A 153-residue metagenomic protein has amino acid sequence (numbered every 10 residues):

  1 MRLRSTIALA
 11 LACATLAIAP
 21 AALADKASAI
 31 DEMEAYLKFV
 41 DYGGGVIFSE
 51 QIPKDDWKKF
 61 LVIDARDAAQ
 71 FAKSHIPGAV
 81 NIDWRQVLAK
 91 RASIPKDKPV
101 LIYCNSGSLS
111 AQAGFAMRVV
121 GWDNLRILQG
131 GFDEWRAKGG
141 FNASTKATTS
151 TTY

Functional and structural regions predicted by a protein language model:
R2-S5, P20-E50, K54-F60, A68-P99 (+1 more regions): Rhodanese-like catalytic fold shared by cysteine-dependent sulfurtransferases and DSP/PTP-type phosphatases
A8-I18: Bacterial N-terminal signal peptides
I63: Active-site flanking residues adjacent to catalytic metal/cofactor-binding acidic residues
Y103-C104: Short, surface-exposed ligand- or partner-binding patches at beta-edge/loop junctions that are enriched in aromatics
